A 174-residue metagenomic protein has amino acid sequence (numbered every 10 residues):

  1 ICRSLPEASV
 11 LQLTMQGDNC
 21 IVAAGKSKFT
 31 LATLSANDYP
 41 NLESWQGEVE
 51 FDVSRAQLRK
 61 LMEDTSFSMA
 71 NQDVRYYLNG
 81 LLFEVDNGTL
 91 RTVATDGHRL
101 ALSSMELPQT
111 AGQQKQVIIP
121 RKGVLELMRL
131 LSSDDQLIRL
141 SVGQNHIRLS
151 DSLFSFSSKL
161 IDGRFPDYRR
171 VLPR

Functional and structural regions predicted by a protein language model:
I1-R174: Structural preference for solvent-exposed beta-strand-turn elements and adjacent flexible terminal/loop segments within
